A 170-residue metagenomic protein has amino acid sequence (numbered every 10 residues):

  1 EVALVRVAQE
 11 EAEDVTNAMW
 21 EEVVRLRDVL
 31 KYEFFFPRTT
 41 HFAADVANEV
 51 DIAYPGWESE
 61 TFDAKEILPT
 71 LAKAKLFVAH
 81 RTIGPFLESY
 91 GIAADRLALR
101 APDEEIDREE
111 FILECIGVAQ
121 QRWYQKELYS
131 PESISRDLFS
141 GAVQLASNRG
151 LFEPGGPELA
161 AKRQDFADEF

Functional and structural regions predicted by a protein language model:
E1-F170: Membrane-interfacial terminal anchoring regions of lipid-handling membrane enzymes
